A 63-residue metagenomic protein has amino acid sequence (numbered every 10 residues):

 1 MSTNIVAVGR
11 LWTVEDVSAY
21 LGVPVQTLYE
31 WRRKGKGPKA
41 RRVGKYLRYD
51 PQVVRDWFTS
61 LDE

Functional and structural regions predicted by a protein language model:
S2-E30, S60-L61: Polyanion-binding surface elements
L11-D16, K39-D62: Short helix-start
L21-R48: Major-groove DNA-recognition helix of helix-turn-helix-type DNA-binding domains
